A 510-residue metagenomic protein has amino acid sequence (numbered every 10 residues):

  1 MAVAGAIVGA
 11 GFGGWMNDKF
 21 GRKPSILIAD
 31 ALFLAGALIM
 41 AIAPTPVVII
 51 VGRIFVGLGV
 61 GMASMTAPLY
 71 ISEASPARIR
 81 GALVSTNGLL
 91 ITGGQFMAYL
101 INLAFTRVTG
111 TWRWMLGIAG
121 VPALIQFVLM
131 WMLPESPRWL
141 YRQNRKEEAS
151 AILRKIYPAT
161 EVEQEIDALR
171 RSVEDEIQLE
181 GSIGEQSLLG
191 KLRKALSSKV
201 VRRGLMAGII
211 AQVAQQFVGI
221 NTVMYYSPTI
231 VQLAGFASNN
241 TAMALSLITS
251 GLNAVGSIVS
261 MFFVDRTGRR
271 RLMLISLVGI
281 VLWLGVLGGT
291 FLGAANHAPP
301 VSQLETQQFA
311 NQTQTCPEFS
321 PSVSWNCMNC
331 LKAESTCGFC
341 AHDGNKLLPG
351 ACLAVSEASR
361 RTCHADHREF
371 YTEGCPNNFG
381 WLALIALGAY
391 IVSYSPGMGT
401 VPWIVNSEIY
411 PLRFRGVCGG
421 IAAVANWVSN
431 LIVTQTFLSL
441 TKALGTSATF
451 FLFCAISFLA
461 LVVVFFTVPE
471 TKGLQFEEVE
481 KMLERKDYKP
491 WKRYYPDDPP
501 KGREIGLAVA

Functional and structural regions predicted by a protein language model:
M1-Y157, I177-A510: Alpha-helical transmembrane bundle of multi-pass membrane proteins
K155-E165, R171, D175-Q178: Short intracellular "coupling" helices and adjacent cytoplasmic loop segments at the cytosolic face of multi-pass
